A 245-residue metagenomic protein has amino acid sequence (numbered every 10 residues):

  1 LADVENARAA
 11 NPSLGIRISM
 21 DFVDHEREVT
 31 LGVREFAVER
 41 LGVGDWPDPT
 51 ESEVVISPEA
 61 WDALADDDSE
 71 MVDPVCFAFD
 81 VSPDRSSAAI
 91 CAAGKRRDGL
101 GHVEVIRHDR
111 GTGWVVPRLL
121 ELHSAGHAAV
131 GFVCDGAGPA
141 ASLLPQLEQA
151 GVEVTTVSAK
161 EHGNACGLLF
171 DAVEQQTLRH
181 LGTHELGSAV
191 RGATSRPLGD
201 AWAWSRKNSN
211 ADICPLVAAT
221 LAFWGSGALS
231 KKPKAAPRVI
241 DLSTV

Functional and structural regions predicted by a protein language model:
L1, H102-V103, L144-K234, V245: Metal-dependent DNA phosphodiester-chemistry modules and their immediately adjacent helices/loops in DNA-processing
L1-F77: Non-catalytic, compositionally simple segments
P47-T50, P83-A88, D98-G101, G111-W114 (+3 more regions): Flexible loop/turn segments at secondary-structure boundaries
E59-D68, S86-G136: Nucleic-acid-processing active sites and adjacent nucleic-acid-binding tracks, predominantly divalent metal-dependent
W61-A65, P233-V245: Extended acidic low-complexity intrinsically disordered regions
V72-V75, D80-R85, G94: Long hydrophobic segments that form regular secondary structure
V75-F77, S87, G99-H102, W114-L119 (+7 more regions): Hydrophobic multi-pass inner-membrane translocation pores used for secretion and envelope-lipid/glycan export
